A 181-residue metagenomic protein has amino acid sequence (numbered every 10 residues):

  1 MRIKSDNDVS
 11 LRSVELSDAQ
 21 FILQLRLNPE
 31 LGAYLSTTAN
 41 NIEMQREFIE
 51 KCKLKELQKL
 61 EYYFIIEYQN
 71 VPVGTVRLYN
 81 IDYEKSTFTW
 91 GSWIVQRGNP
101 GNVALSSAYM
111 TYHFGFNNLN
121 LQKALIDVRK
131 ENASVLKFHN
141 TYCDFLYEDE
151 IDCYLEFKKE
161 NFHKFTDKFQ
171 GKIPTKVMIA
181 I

Functional and structural regions predicted by a protein language model:
M1-A19, L25, N70-I181: Acyl-donor (CoA/ACP) binding surface of acyl/acetyltransferases
E30-K51: Conserved GNAT-fold acetyl-CoA-binding loop/helix
T38-A39, E61, L155: Sparse recognition of residues in long alpha-helices and their boundaries
R46-E50, K59, I181: Amide-forming acyltransferase catalytic core, primarily the GNAT-like/NAT-type and related acyltransferase folds
K51-C52, F114: A generic secondary-structure signal
C52-I65: A short helix-loop-beta-strand connector motif used in the catalytic cores of GNAT acetyltransferases and, in some
